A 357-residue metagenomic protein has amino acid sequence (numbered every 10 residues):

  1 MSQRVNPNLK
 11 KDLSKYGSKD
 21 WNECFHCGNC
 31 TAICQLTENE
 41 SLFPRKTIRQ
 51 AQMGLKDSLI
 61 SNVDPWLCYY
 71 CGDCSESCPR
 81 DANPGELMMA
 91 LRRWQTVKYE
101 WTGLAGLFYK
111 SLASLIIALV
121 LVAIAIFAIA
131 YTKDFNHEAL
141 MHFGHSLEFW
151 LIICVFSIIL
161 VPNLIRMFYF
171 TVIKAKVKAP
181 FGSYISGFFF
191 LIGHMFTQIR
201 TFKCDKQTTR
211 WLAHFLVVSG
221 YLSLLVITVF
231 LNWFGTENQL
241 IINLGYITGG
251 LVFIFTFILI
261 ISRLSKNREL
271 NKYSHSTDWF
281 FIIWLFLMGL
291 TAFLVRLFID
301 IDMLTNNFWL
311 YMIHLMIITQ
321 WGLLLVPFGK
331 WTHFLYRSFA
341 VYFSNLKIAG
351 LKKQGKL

Functional and structural regions predicted by a protein language model:
M1-H26, T47: N-terminal signal-anchor module of multipass membrane proteins
M1-N8, T37-W66, D81-L107: Non-heme iron-sulfur electron-transfer modules
K11-S18, S61, K203, T305-N306: Active-site-adjacent structural elements in folded domains
S14, S41, L59, C68-Y70 (+2 more regions): Short hydrophobic/aromatic segments of transmembrane alpha-helices and their interfaces
S18-E38, N62-A82: Cysteine-centered iron-sulfur cluster-binding motifs in ferredoxin-type domains/subunits of redox enzymes
I48, P65, G72-S75, R92 (+2 more regions): Short, well-ordered alpha-helical packing segments
C74-W94, G182-F196: Short, charged cytosolic
Y99-L357: Membrane-embedded alpha-helical bundles of multi-pass integral membrane proteins
